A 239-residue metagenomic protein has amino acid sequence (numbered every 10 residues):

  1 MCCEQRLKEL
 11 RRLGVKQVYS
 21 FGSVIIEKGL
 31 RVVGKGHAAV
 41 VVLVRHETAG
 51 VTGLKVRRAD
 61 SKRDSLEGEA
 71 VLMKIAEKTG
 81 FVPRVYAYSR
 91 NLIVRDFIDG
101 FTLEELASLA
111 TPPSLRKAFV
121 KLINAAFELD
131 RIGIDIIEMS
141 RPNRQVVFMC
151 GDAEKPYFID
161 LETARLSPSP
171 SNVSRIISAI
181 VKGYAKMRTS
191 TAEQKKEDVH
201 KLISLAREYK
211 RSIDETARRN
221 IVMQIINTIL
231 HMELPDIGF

Functional and structural regions predicted by a protein language model:
M1-R31, V222-I237: Juxta-kinase regulatory segment immediately upstream of eukaryotic protein kinase catalytic domains
R12-G68, K74: ATP-binding glycine-rich loop module of kinase domains
L43-E47, D96-F97, M149-G151: Active-site beta-strand termini and strand-to-loop segments that position acidic
E69, M73-A76, P83, A126: AlphaC helix (C-helix) of the protein kinase catalytic domain N-lobe, especially the conserved acidic-hydrophobic
K74, F81-V120: Conserved structural core of kinase catalytic domains
A125-I137: Protein kinase catalytic-loop region centered on the HRD/HxD motif
N143-F148: Hydrophobic residue at the +6 position relative to the catalytic HRD Asp in the kinase catalytic loop
C150-F239: C-lobe/activation-segment region of protein kinase-like
